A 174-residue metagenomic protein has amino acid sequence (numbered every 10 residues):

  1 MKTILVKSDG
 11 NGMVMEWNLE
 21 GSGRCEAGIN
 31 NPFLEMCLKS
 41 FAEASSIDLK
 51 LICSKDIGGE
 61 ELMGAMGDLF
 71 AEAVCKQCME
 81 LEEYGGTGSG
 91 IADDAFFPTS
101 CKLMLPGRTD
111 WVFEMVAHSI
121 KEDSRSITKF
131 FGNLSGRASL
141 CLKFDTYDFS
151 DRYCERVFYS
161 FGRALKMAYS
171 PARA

Functional and structural regions predicted by a protein language model:
M1-A174: Structural preference for solvent-exposed beta-strand-turn elements and adjacent flexible terminal/loop segments within
